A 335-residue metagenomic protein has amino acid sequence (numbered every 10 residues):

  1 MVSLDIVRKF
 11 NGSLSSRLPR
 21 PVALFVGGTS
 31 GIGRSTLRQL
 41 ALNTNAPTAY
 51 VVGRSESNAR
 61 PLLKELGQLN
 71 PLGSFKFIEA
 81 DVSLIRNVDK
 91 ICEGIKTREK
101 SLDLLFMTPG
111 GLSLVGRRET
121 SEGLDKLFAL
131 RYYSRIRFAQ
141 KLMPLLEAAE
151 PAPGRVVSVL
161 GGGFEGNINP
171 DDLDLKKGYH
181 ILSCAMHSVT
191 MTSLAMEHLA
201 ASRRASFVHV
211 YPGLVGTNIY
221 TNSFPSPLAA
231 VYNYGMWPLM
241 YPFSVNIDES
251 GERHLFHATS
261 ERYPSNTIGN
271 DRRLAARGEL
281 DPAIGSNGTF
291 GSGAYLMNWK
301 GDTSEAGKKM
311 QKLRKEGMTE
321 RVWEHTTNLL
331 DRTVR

Functional and structural regions predicted by a protein language model:
V2-I78, G94, D171-R335: NAD(P)H-dependent oxidoreductase Rossmann-fold/reductase module
V26, K100-G110, V157-L160, V208: Rossmann-fold scaffold of SDR-type NAD(P)-dependent oxidoreductases
S57, E79-K90: The beta1-alpha1 cofactor-binding region of Rossmann-like NAD(H)/NADP(H)-dependent oxidoreductases
P71-K76, E93-M107, G111-E119: A glycine-rich helix->loop->beta "capping" turn within Rossmann-like NAD(P)(H)-dependent oxidoreductase domains
S83, K126-S134, H187, V245: Glycine-rich NAD(P)-binding loop of the Rossmann-fold in SDR/ketoreductase-type enzymes
L102, L146-I168, R204-S206: Active-site loop of short-chain dehydrogenase/reductase
S113-R131, K177-G178: Short alpha-helical oligomerization interface
L130-E150, E197-A201: Amphipathic alpha-helical dimer-interface segment in Rossmann-like NAD(P)H-dependent oxidoreductases
